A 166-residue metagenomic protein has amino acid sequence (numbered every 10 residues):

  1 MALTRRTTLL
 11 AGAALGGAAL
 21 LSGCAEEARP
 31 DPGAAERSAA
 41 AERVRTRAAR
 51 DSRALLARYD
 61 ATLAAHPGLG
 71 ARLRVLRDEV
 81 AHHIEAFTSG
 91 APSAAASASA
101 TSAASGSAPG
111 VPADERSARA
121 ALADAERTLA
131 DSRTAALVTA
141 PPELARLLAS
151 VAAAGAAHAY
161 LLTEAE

Functional and structural regions predicted by a protein language model:
A2-T4, G12-E166: All-alpha RGS (Regulator of G-protein Signaling) helical domain and cognate RGS-like helical scaffolds
